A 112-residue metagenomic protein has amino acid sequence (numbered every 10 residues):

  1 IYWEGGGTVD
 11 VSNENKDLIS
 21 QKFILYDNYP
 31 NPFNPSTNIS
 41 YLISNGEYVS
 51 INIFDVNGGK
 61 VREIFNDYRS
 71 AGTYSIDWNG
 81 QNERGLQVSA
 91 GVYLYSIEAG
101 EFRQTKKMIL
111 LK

Functional and structural regions predicted by a protein language model:
I1-D17: Short, compositionally biased serine/threonine- and acidic-rich segments at solvent-exposed termini, linkers, or domain
S12-Y29, F33-D55, E63-N66, S75-W78 (+1 more regions): Glycine-centered coil/turn sites that cap beta-strands in beta-rich domains
G46-Y48, A71-T73, A90-V92: Extracellular Ig-like/FN3 beta-sandwich strand-entry sites
V61-R62, V88: Generic structural signal for well-ordered beta-strand positions
D67-Y68, I109: A generic structural motif
I76-V88: Signal that preferentially marks extracellular ectodomain short beta-strand elements of beta-sandwich modules
L86-K112: C-terminal tail/sorting-segment detector
